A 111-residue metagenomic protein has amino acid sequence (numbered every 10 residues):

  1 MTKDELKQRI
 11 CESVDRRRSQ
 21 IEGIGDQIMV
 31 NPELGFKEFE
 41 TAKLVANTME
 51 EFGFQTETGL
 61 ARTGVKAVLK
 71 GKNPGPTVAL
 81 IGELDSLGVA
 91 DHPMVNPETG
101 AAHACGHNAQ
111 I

Functional and structural regions predicted by a protein language model:
K3-A104, A109-I111: Acidic/His- and Gly-rich active-site-bordering loop/insert found across diverse amide/peptide-bond hydrolases
